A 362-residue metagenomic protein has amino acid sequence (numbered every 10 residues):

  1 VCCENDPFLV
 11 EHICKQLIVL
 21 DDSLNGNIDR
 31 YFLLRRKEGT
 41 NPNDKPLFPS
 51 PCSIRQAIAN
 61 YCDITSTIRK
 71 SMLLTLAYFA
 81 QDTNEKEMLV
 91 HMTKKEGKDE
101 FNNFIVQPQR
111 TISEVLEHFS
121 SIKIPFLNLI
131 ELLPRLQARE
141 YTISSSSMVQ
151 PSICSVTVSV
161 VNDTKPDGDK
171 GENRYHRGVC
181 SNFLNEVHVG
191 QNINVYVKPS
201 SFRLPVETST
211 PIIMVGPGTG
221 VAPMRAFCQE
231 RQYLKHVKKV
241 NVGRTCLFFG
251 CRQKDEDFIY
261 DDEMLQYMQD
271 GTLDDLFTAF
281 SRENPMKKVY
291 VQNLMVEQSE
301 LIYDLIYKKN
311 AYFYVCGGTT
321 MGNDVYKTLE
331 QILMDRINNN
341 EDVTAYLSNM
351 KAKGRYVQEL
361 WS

Functional and structural regions predicted by a protein language model:
V1-S362: FNR-like FAD-binding dehydrogenase module
